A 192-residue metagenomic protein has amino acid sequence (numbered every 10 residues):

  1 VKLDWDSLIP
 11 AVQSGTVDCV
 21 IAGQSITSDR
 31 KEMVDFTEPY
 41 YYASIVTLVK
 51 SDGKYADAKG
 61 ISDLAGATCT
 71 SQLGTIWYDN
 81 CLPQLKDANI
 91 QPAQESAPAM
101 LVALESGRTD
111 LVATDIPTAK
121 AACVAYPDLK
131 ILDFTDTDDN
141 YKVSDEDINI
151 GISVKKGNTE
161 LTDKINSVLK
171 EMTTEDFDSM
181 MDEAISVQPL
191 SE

Functional and structural regions predicted by a protein language model:
V1-D4, A88-S96: Short beta-strand-to-loop elements that line the ligand-binding cleft of bilobed periplasmic-binding protein-like
V1-G23: Extracytoplasmic small-molecule ligand-binding "clamshell" domains of the periplasmic binding protein/Venus flytrap
S7, A22-M33, N80-P83, D110-E146: A ligand-binding cleft/hinge motif common to bilobed small-molecule-binding domains
V12-Q13, L64, A103-E105, I165: Hydrophobic residues within well-ordered alpha-helices
Q24-S25, S51, L73, D115-P117 (+1 more regions): Short secondary-structure boundary segments
Y42-V49, A125-L169, V187-E192: Periplasmic-binding protein-like
K50-T68: Flexible hinge/capping segments at coil-to-helix
I76-A93, I131-T135, D163-E192: Ligand-binding clefts/hinges and TM-proximal coupling segments of bilobed small-molecule sensing domains
